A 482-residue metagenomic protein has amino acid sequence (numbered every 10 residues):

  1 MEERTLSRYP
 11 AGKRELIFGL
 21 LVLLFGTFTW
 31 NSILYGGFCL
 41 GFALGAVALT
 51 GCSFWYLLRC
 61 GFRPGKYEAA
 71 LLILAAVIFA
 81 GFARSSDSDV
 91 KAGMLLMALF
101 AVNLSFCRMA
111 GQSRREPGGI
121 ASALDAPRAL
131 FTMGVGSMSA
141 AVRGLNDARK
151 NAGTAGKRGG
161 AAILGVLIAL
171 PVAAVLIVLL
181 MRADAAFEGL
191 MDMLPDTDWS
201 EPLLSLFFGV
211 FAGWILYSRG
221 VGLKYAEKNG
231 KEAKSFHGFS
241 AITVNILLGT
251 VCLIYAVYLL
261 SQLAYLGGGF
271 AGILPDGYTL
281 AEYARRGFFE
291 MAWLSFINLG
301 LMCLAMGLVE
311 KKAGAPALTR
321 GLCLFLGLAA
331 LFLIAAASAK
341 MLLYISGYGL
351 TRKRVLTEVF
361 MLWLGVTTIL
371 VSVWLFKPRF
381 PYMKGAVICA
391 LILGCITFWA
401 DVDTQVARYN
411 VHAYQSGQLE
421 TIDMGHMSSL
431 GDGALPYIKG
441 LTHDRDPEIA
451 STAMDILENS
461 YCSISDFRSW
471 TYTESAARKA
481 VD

Functional and structural regions predicted by a protein language model:
M1-L57: N-terminal signal-anchor module of multipass membrane proteins
N31-G36, F42-A186, F208-Y225: Transmembrane-helix bundle segments that line or gate the permeation/cavity pathway in multi-pass membrane proteins
K157-A162, F239, G314-G321, F376-A390: Membrane-interfacial entry segments at the cytosolic side of transmembrane helices
M193-F208, D276-F296, L350-M361: Short aromatic-rich membrane-water interface segments that cap or initiate transmembrane helices in multi-pass membrane
L248, C252, F380-D403: Internal/C-terminal transmembrane anchor helices
F325-L375: Membrane-embedded alpha-helical segments of integral membrane proteins
C395-E420: Hydrophobic alpha-helical transmembrane segments in integral membrane proteins
S428-D482: Extracytosolic and intramembrane catalytic regions of membrane-associated proteins in envelope/secretory systems
